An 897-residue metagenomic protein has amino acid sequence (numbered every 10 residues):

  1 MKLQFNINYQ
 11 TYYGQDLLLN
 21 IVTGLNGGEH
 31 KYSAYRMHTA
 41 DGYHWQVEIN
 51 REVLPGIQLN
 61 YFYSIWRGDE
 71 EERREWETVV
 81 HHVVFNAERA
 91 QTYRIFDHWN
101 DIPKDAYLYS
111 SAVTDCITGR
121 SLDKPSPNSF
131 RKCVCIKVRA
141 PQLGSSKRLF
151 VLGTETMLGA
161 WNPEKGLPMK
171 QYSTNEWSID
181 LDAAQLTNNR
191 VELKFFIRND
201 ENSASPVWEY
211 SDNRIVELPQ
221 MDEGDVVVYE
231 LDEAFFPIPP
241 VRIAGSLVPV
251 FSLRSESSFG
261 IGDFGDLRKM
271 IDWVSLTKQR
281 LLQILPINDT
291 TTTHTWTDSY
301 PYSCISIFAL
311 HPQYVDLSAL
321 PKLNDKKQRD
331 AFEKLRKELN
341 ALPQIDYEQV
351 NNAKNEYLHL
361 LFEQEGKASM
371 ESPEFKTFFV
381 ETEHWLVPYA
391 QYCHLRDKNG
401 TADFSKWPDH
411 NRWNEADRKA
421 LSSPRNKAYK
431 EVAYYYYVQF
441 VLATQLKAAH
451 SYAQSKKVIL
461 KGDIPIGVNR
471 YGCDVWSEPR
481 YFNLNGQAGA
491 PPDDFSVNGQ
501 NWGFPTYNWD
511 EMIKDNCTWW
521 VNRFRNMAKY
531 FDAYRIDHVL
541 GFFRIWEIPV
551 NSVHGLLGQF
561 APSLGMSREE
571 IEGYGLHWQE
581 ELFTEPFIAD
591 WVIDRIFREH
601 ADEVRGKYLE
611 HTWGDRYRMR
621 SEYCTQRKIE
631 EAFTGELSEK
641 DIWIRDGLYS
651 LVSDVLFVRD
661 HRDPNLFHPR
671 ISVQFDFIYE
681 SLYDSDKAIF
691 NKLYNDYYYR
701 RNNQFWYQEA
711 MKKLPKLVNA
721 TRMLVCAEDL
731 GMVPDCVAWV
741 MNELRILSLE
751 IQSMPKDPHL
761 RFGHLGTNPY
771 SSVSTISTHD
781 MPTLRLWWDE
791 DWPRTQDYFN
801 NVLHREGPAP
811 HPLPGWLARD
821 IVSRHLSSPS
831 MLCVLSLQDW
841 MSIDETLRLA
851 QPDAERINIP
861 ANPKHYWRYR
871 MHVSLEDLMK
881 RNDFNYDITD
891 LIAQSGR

Functional and structural regions predicted by a protein language model:
L3-N8, K132-R139: A short, amphipathic beta-strand motif
Q10-G56, W66-A87, A140-N188, R198-M221 (+2 more regions): Aromatic-rich carbohydrate-binding modules that target alpha-glucans
I57-Y61, N189-L193: Exposed beta-strand face motif in extracellular beta-rich ectodomains
H82, N86-H98: C2-type phospholipid-binding modules
F96, D101, D105-V113: Non-catalytic interaction/assembly regions
L108-C135, D182-Q185, V207, I215-R897: Catalytic cores of glycan-processing enzymes that make or break glycosidic bonds
